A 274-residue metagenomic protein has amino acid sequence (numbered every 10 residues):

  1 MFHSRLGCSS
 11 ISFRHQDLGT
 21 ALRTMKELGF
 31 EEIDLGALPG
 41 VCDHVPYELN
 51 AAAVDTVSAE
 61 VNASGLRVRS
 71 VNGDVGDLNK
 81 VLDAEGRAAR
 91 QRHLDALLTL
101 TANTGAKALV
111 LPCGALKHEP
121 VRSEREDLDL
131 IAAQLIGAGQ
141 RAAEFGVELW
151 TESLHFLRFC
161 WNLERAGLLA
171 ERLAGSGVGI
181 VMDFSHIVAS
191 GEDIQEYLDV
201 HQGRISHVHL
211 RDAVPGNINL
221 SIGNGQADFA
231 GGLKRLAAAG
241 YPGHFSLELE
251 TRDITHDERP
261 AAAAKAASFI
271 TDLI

Functional and structural regions predicted by a protein language model:
M1-G7, R14-E31, D55, N62 (+6 more regions): Histidine-acidic metal/acid-base catalytic patches
R5, E31-E32, R67, E148: Residues at the starts of beta-strands that form the adenosine-phosphate
S12-R14, A37-P39, D74-D77, C113-K117 (+4 more regions): Active-site-proximal loop/turn and secondary-structure-junction residues that shape catalytic pockets, frequently
G19-T20, E60-A63, R67, N79-I180 (+1 more regions): Active-site acidic/histidine proton-transfer and metal-coordination neighborhood in alpha/beta enzyme cores
D34, S70, V110, W150 (+2 more regions): Conserved beta-strand positions in the central sheet of alpha/beta enzyme cores
G36-S58, C113-E119: Glycine-rich, proline-tolerant flexible connector loops at the mouths of alpha/beta enzymes
G40-V45, D77-L82, K117-R122, A189-S190 (+2 more regions): A short acidic, helix-capping loop that chelates divalent metal ions and anchors anionic groups
D43-L49, A84-R87, R125-E126, S221-N224: Short glycine-enriched, charge-decorated loop/helix-capping segments at active-site entrances that position
